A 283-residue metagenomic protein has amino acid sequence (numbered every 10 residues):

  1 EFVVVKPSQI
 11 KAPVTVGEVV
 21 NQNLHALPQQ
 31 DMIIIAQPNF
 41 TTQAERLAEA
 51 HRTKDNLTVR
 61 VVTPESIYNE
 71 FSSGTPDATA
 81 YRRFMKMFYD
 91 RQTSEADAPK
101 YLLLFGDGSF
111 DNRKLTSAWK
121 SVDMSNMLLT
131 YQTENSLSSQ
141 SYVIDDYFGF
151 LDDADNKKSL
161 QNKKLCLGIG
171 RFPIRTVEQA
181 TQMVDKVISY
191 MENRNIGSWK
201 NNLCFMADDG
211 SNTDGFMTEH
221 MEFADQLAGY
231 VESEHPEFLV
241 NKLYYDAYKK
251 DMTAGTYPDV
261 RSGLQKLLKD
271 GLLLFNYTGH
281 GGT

Functional and structural regions predicted by a protein language model:
E1-T283: Cysteine-dependent hydrolase recognition
